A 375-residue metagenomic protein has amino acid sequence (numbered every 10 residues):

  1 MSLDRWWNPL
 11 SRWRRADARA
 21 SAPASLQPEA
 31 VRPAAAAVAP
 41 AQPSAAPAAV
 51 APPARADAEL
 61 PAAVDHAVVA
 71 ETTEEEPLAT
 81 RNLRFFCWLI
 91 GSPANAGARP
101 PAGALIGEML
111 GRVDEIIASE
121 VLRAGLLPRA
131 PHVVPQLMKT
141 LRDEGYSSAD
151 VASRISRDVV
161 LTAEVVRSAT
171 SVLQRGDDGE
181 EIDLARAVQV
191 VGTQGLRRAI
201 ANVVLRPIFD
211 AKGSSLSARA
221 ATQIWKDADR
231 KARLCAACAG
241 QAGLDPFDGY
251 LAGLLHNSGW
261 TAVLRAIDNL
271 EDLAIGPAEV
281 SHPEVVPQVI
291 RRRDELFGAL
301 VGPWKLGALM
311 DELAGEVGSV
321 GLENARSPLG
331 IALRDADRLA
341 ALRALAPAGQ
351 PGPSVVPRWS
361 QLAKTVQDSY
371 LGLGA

Functional and structural regions predicted by a protein language model:
S2-L255, W260-N269, V280-A375: Conserved alpha-helical "signature site" that marks functionally important helical segments or helix/loop junctions
L273-I275: Catalytic or ion-translocation cores adjacent to nucleophile or general acid/base/metal-coordination motifs in diverse
